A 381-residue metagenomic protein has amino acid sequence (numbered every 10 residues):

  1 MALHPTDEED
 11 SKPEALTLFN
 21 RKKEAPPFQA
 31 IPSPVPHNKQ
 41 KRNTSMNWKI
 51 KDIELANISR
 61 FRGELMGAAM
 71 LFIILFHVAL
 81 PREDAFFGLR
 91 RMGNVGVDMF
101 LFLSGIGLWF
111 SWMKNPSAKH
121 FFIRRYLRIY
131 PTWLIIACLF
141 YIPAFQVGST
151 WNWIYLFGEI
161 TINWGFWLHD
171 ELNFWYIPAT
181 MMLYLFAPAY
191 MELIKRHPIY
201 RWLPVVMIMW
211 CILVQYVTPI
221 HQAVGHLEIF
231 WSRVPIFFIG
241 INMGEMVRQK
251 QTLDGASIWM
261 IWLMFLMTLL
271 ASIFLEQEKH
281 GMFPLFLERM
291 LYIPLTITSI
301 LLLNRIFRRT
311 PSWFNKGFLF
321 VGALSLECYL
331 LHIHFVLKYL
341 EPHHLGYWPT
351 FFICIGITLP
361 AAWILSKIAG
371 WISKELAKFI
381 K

Functional and structural regions predicted by a protein language model:
A2-L3, D7, S11-L213, T252-L263 (+2 more regions): Membrane-cytosol interface segments of multi-pass membrane proteins, especially ER/Golgi lipid-handling enzymes
L75-E83, W210-A223, T268-G281, H334-V336: C-terminal ends of transmembrane alpha-helices and the immediately adjacent extracellular/lumenal or cytosolic loop
L108-K119, G225-H226, F283-L291: Cytoplasmic juxtamembrane interface segments
N152-I162, G225, F230, P284-L285: Extracytoplasmic catalytic-loop and juxtamembrane helix elements of membrane-embedded, polyprenol/dolichol-linked
M181, H332-I333: Transmembrane helices and adjacent periplasmic/lumenal helix-loop junctions of polyprenol-phosphate-dependent
L185-A189, F238-M246, L302, I364-K367: Amphipathic alpha-helical segments that form well-ordered structural scaffolds and often line/cohere around active
L203-E245: Loop-centered beta-sheet repeat module
L227-F238, E245-E327, I333-C354: Alpha-helical transmembrane segments and terminal signal-anchor/GPI-anchor hydrophobic tails, characterized by long
